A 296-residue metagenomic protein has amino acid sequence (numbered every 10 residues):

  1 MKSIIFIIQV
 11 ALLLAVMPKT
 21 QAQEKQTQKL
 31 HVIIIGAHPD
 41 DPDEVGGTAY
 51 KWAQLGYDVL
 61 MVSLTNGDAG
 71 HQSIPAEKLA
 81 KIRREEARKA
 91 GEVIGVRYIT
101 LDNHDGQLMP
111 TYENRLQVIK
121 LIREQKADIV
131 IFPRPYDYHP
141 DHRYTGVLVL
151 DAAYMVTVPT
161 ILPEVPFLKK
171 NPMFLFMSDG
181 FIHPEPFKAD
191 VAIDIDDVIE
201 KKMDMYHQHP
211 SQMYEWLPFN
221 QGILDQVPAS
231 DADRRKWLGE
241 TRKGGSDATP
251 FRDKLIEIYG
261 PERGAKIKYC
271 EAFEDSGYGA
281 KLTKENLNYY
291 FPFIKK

Functional and structural regions predicted by a protein language model:
I5-V16: Bacterial N-terminal signal peptides
A22-Q125, I131, V147, M155 (+1 more regions): Active-site rim/loop-helix segments in enzyme catalytic domains that contact anionic ligands
Q26-Q28, L162-P163, L168-K170, E185 (+1 more regions): C-terminal accessory domains and tails appended to enzymatic cores
H71-I74, E185-A189: Short acidic, glycine/proline-rich loop/turn micro-motifs
D128, P172: Conserved acidic residues
R134-Y138: Membrane-interface helix caps and helix-loop-helix hairpins in membrane proteins
P140-V156: Short Gly/Thr/Asp-enriched flexible loops that form oxyanion-binding sites at enzyme active sites
V147, D151, F174-F176, V191: Functional cores that coordinate and move charged inorganic groups
